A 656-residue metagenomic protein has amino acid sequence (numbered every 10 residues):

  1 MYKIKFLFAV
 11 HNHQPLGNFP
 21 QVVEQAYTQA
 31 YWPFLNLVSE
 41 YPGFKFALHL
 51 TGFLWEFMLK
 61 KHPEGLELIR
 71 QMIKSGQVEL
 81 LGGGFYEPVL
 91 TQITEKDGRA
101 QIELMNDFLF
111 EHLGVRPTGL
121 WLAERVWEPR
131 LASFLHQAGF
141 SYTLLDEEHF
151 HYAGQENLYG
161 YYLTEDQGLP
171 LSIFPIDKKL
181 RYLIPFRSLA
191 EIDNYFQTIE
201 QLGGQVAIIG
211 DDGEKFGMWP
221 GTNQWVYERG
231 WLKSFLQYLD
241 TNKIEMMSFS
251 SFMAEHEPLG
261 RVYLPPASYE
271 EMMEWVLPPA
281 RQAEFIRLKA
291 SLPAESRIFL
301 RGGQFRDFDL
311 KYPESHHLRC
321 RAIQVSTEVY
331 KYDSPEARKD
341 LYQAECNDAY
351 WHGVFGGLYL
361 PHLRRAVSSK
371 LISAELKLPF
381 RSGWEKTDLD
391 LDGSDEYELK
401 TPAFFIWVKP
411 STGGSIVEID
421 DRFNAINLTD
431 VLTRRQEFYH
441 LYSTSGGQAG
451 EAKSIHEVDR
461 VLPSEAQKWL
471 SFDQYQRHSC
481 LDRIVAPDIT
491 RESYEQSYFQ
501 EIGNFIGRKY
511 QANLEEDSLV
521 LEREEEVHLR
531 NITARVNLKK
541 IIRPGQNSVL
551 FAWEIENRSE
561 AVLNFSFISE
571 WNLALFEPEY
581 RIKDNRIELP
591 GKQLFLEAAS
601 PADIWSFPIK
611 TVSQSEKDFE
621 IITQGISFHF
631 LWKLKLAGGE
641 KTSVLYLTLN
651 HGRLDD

Functional and structural regions predicted by a protein language model:
Y2-W32, S39-Y41, G160-L171, K178 (+4 more regions): Active-site and substrate-binding clefts of carbohydrate-active enzymes
K3-Q101, T118-L122, S141-E147, S248: Short, well-structured secondary-structure segments
Q25-T28, K96, A100-E103, F405-Q511 (+1 more regions): Acidic-aromatic substrate-binding/catalytic surfaces of carbohydrate-active enzymes
K96, E111, V115-R116, W121-T164 (+2 more regions): Gly/Pro-rich turn-and-neighbor structural signature
D97-E124, L169, Q197-I209, G213: CE4/NodB-like, metal-dependent polysaccharide N-deacetylase domain that modifies extracellular/periplasmic N-acetylated
G383, D388, S497-K539, G545-A552 (+2 more regions): Beta-strand-rich recognition/accessory modules
G413, E418-N424, T433-E437, I532-V536 (+2 more regions): Acidic (Asp/Glu-rich), glycine- and aromatic
L441-S497, Y580-S643: A contiguous, surface-exposed recognition patch within enzymatic or periplasmic domains that forms
